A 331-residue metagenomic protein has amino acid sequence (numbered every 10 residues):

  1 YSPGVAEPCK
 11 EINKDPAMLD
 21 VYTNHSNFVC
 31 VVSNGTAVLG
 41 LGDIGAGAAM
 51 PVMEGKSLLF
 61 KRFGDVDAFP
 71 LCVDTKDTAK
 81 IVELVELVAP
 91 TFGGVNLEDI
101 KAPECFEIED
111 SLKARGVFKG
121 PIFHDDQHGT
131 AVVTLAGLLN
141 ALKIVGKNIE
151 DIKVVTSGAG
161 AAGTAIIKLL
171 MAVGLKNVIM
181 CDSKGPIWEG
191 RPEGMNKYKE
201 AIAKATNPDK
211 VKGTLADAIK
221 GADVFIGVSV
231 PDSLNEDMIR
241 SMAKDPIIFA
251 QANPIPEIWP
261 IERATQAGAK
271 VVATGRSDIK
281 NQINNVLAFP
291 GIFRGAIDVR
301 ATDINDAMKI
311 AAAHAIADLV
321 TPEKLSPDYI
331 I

Functional and structural regions predicted by a protein language model:
Y1-I122: N-terminal ligand-binding/catalytic initiation module
S33, P70, N96-D99, I122-D125 (+5 more regions): General beta-strand structural signal in soluble alpha/beta enzymes
L39, I44-G64, K119, H128 (+2 more regions): Glycine-rich phosphate/diphosphate-binding loop of Rossmann-like nucleotide-binding domains
A89, I149, A218-I219, I239-M242 (+1 more regions): A short, aliphatic-rich alpha-helical micro-motif
N96, V224-I279: ADP-ribose/adenylate-binding Rossmann-like module
D125-D126, V145-N148, A252-I331: Adenosine-phosphate binding glycine-rich loop
